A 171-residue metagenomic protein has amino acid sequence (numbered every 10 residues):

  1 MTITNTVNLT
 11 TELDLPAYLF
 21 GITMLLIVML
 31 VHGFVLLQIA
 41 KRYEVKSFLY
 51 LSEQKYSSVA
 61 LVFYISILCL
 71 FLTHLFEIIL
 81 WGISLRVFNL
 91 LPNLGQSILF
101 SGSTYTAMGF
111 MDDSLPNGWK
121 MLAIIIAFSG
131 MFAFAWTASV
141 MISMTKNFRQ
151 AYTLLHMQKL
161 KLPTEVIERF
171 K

Functional and structural regions predicted by a protein language model:
M1-P16: Short, strongly hydrophobic alpha-helical membrane anchors
T23-H32, Q96-S101, F110-Y152: Pore domain of cation channels
V31-S47: Membrane-water interface of transmembrane alpha-helices
E44-S57: Membrane interface segments of multi-pass transport proteins and intramembrane proteases
Q54-F63, T104-G118: Short membrane-interface loop/juxtamembrane segments of multi-pass integral membrane proteins
Y56-F76: Interfacial helix-start motif at the membrane-water boundary
L72-F100: Outer-pore turret/helix-boundary of cation channels
R149-K171: Short, highly charged, low-complexity non-transmembrane loops/tails of multi-pass membrane proteins
